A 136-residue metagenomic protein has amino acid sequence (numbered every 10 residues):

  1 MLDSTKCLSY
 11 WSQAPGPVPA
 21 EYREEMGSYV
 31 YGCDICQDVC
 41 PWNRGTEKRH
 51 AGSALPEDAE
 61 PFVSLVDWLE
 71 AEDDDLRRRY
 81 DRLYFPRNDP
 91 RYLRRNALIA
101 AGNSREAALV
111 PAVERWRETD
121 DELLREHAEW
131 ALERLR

Functional and structural regions predicted by a protein language model:
M1-R23, N43-L76: Non-heme iron-sulfur electron-transfer modules
Q13, P86-D89, R115-L124: Short coil turns that connect the paired helices of HEAT/ARM alpha-solenoid repeats
Y22-N43: Cysteine-centered iron-sulfur cluster-binding motifs in ferredoxin-type domains/subunits of redox enzymes
S28, V66, R95-I99, E114: Amphipathic alpha-helical repeat scaffolds
D75, R79-S104: Loop/turn-rich, solvent-exposed surfaces of beta-rich toroidal or solenoidal domains
D75-R79, E106-R117, R136: Amphipathic alpha-helical scaffolding segments comprising HEAT/armadillo-like alpha-solenoid repeats
R94-E106, E126-L135: Structural detector for internal amphipathic alpha-helices that build alpha-solenoid repeat scaffolds
